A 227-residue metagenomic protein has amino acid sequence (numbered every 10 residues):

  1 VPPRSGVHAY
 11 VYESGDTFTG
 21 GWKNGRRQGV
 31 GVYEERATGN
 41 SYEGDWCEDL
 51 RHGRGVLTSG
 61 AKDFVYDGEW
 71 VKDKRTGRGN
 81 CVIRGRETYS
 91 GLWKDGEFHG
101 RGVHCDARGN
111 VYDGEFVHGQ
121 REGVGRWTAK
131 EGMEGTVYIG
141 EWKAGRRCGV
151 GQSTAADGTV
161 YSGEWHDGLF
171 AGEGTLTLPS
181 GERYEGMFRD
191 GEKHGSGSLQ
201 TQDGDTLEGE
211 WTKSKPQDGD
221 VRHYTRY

Functional and structural regions predicted by a protein language model:
V1-Y227: Intrinsically disordered, low-complexity repeat tracts enriched in Gly/Pro/Ser/Thr and acidic residues, frequently
